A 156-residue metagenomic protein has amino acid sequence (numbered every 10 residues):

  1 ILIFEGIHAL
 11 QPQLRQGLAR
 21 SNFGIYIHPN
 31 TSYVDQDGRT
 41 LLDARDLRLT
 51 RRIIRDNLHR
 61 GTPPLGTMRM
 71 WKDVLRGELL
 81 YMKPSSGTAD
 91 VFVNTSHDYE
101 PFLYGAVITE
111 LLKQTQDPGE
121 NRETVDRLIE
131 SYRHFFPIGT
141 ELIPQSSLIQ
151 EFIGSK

Functional and structural regions predicted by a protein language model:
A9-K156: Conserved NTP phosphate-binding and transfer environment spanning the P-loop NTPase/kinase superfamily
